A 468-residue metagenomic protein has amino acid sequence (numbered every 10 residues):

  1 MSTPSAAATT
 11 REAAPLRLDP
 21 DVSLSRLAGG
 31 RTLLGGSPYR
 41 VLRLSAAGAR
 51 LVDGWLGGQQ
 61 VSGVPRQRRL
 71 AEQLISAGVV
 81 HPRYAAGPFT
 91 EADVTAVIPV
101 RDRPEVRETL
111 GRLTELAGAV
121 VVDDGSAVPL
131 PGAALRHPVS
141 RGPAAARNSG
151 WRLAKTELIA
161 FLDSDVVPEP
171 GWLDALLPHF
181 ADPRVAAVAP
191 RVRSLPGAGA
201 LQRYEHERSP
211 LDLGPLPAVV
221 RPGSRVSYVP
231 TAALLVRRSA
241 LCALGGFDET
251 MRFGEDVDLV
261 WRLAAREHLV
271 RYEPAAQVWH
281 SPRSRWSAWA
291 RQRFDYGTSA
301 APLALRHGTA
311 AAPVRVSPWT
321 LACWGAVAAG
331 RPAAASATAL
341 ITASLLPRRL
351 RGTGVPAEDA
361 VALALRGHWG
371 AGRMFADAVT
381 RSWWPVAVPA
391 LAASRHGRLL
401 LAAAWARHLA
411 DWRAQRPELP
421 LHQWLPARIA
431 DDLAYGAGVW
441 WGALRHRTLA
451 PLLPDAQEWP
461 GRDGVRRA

Functional and structural regions predicted by a protein language model:
T3-L16, L24-R112: N-proximal low-complexity "stem/linker" segments adjacent to membrane-targeting elements
L74, T231-V236, A240-G245, T250-Q277: A short, conserved alpha-helix in the catalytic core of glycosyltransferases
H137-A154, S164, A175, A218-S227: Glycine-rich, basic loop-to-helix element that forms the pyrophosphate-binding segment of sugar-nucleotide handling
I159: Short aromatic/hydrophobic "clamp" motif used to bind/position activated sugar donors
P170-R203, L269, S281: Conserved donor NDP-sugar-binding/catalytic core segment of glycosyltransferases
P190, E205-V226: Short, flexible, basic/aromatic active-site loop/helix in glycosyltransferases
L259-T309, T338-G367: Catalytic donor/gating beta->alpha subdomain of glycosyltransferases that bind UDP-sugars
A326-W441: Membrane-embedded multi-pass helical conduit in multi-pass membrane proteins, especially envelope-biosynthetic
